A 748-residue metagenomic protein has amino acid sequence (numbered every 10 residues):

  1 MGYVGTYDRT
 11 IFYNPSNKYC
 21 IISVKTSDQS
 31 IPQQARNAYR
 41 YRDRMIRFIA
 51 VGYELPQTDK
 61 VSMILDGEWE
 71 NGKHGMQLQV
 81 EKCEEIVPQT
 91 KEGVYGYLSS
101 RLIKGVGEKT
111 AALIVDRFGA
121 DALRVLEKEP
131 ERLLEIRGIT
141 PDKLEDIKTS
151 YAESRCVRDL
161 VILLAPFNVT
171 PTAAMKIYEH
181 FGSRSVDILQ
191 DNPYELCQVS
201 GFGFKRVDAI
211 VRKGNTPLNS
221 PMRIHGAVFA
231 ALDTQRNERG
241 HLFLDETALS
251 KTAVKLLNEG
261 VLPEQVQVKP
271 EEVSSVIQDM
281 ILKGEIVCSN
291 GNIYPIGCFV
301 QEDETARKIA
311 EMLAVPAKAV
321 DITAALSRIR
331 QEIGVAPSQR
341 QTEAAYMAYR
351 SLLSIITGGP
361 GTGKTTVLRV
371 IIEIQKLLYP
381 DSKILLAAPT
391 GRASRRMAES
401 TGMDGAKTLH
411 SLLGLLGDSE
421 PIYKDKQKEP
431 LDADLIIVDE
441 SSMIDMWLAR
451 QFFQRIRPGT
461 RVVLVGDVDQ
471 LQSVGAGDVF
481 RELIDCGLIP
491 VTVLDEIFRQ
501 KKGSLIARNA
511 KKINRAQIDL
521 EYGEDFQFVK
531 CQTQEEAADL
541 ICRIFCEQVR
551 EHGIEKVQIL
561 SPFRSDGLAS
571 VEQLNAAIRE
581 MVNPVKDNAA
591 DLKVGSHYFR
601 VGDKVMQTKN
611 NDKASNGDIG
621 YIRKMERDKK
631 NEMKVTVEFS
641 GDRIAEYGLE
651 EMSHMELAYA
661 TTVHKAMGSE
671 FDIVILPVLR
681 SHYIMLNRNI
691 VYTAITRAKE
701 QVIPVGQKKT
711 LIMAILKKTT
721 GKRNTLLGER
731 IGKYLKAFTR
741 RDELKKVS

Functional and structural regions predicted by a protein language model:
M1-N17, G67, I622-R623: Structural detector for short beta-strands of small beta-barrel domains
F12-T26, K629-T636: Short aromatic-glycine-enriched beta-strand elements
I21, Y41-I49, T58-G291, T357 (+2 more regions): Accessory alpha-helical DNA-binding modules that contact the DNA backbone or grooves
Q57-V61, P430, F599, A614: Short, well-ordered loop/turn sites that connect or cap secondary structure elements
A165, H225, D233-E238, L282-E343: Pre-P-loop entry segment of helicase/translocase ATPase cores
T342-A345, Y349-G523: ASCE P-loop NTPase helicase motor core
K364, V468-D612, R623-E626, K745-V747: Conserved helicase motor core of P-loop NTPases
D618-S748: C-terminal accessory regions
